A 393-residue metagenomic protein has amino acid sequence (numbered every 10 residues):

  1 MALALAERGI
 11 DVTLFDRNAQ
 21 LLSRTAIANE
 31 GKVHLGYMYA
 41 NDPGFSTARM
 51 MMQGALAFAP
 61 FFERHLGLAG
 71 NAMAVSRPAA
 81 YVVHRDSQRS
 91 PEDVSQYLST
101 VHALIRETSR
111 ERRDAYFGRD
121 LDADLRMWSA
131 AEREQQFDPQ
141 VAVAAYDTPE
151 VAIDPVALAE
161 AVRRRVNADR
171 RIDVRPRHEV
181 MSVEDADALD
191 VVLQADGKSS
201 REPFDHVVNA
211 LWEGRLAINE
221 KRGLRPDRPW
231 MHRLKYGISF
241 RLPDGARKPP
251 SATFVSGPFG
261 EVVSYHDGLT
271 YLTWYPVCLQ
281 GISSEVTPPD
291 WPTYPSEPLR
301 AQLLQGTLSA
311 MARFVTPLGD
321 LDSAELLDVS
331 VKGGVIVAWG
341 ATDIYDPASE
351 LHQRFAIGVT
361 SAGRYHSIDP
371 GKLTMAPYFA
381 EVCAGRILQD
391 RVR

Functional and structural regions predicted by a protein language model:
A6-A28: Glycine-rich FAD pyrophosphate-binding loop
L22, A195-F254, Y265-G268, A301: Central helical "cap/lid" subdomain
G31-A130: Dinucleotide-binding Rossmann-like beta1-alpha1 core, especially the glycine-rich loop that anchors the ADP
S46-G54, D86-P91, A145-R165, R175 (+2 more regions): Short beta-strand to alpha-helix junction loop
N71-D86, M127-D169, A362-D369: Helix-loop-beta segment of a Rossmann-like dinucleotide-binding subdomain
V101-T108, G268, Q280-G340: Flavin-binding catalytic cores
A142-H206, A210-E220, A376-R386: Helical element adjacent to the flavin cofactor pocket in flavoenzyme catalytic cores
V143-P149, R313-R393: C-terminal catalytic lobe of FAD-dependent flavoproteins
